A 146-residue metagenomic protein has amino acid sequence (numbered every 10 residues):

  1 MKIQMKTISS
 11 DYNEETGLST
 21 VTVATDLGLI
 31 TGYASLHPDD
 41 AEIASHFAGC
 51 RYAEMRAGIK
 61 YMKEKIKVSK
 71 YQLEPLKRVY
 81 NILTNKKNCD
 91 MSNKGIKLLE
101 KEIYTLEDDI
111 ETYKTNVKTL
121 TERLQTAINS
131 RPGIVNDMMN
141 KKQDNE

Functional and structural regions predicted by a protein language model:
M1-Q143: Catalytic phosphate/metal-binding cores of nucleic-acid and nucleotide-processing enzymes, i.e., regions that mediate
